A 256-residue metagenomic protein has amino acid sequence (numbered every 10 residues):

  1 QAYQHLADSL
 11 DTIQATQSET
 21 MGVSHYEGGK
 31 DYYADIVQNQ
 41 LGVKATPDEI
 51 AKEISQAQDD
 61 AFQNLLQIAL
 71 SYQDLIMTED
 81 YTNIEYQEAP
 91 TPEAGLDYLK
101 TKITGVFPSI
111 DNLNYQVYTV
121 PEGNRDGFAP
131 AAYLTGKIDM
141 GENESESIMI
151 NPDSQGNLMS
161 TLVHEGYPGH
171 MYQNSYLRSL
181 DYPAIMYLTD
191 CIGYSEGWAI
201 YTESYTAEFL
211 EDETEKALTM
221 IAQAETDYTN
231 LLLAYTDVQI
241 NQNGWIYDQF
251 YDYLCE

Functional and structural regions predicted by a protein language model:
Q1-E256: N-terminal maturation segment of proteins
